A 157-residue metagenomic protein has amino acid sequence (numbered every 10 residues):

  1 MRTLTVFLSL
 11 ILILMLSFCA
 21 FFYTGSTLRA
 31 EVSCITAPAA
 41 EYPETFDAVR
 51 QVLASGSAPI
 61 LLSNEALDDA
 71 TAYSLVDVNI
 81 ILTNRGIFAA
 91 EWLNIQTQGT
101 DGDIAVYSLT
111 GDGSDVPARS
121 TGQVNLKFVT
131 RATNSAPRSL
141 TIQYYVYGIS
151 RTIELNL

Functional and structural regions predicted by a protein language model:
R2-L157: Non-catalytic macromolecular-recognition regions in eukaryotic signaling proteins
